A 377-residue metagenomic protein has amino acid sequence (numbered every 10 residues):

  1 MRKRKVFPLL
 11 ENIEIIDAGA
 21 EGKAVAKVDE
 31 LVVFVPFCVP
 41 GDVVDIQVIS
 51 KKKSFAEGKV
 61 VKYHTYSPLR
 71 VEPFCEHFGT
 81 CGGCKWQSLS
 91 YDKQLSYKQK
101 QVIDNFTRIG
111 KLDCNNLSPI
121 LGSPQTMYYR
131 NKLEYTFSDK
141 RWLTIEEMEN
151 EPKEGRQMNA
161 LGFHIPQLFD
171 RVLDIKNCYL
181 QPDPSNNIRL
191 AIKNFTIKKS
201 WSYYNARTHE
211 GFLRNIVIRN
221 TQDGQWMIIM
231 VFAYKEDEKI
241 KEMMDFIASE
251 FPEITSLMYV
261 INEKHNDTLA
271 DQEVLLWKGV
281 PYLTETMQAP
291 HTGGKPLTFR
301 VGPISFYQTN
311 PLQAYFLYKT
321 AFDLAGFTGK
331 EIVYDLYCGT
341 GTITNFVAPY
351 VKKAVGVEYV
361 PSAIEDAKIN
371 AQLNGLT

Functional and structural regions predicted by a protein language model:
M1-H77: Terminal RNA-binding accessory module
M1-N12, A20-G22, K235-T377: Rossmann-like S-adenosyl-L-methionine
A24-D29, L161-I165, V231, A367: Short, acidic/hydrophobic/Gly-rich beta-strand patch recurrent on exposed beta strands that often constitutes part
G41, Q181, N310: Short, conserved phosphate/pyrophosphate- and ester-handling motifs at nucleotide-, phospho-/glycolipid
K62-E72, G79-S202: Extended interfacial segments that mediate partner engagement and assembly in macromolecular machines
D170-A206, E210-F212, Y234-M258, H265: Internal alpha/beta scaffold segment
I218, G224-A233, T298-V301: Short, aliphatic-rich beta-strand segments
